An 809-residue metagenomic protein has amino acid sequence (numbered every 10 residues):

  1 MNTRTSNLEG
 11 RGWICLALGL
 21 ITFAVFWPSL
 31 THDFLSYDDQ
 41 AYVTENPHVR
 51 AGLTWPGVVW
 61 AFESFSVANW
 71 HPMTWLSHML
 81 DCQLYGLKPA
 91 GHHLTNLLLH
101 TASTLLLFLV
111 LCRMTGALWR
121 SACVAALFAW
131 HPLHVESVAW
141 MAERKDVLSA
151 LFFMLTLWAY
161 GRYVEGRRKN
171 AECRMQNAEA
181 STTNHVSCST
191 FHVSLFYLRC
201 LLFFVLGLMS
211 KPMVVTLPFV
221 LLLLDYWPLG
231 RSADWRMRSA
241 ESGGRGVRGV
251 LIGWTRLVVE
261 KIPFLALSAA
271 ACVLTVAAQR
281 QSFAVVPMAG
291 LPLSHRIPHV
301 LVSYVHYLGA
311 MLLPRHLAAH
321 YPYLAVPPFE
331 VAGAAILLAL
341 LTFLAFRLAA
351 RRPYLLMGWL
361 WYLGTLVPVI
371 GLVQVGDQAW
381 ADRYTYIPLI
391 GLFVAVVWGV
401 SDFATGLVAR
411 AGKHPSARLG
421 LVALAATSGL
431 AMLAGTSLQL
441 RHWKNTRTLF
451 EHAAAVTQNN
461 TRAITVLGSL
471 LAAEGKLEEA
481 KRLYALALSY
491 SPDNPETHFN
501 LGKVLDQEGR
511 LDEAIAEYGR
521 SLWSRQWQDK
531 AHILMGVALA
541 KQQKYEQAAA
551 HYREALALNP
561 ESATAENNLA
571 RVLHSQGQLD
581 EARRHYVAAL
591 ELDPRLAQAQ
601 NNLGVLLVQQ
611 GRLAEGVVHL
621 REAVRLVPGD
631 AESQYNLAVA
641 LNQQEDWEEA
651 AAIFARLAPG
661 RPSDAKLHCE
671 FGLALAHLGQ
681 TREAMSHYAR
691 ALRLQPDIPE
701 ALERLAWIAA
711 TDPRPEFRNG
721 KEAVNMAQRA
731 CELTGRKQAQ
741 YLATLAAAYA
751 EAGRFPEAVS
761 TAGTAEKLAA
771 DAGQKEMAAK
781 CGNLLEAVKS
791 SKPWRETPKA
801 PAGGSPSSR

Functional and structural regions predicted by a protein language model:
M1-A171, A178-V186, T190-K503, Q507-R510 (+3 more regions): Polytopic membrane enzymes that build or remodel cell-surface glycoconjugates and lipids
V456, Y490, S524, L558 (+7 more regions): Structural marker of alpha-solenoid helical repeat scaffolds
T461-A472, E496-D506, K530-K541, T564-S575 (+5 more regions): Conserved alpha-helical positions within TPR/SEL1-like repeat arrays
E700-Q740: Alpha-helical adaptor scaffolds
F717-K721, R729, R736-A739, E751-A752 (+1 more regions): Terminal, low-structured helical/coil segments at or just beyond the last alpha-helical repeat
